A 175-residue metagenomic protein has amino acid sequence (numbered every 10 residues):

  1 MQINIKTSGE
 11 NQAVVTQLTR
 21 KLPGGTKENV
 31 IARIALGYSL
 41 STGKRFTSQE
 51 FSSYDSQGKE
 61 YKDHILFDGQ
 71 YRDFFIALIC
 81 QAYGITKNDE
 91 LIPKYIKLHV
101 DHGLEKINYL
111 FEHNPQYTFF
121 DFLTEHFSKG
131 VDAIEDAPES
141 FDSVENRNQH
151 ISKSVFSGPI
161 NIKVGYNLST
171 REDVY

Functional and structural regions predicted by a protein language model:
M1: N-terminal segment of the canonical double-stranded RNA-binding domain
N4-G25: N-terminal "first-domain core" detector
G25, S41-R45, L110: Generic macromolecular interface patches on structured domains
T26-L36: Short amphipathic alpha-helical segments
L36-K44, V131: Short alpha-helix boundary/capping elements
S41-Y83: Short, positively charged interaction helices/loops
F67-Y117: Intrinsically disordered, low-complexity, charge-dense segments enriched in Lys/Arg and Glu/Asp interspersed
Y117-Y175: Glycine-rich, aromatic-bearing surface loops/beta-hairpins
